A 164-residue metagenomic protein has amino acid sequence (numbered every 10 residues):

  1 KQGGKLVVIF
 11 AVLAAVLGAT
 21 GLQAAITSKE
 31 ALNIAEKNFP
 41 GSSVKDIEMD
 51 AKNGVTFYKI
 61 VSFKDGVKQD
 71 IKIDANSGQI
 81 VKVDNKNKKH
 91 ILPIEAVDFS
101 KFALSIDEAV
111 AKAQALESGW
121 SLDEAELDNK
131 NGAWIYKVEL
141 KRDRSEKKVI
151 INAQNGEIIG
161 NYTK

Functional and structural regions predicted by a protein language model:
K1-K164: Long, terminal "pre-/pro-" and other extracytoplasmic accessory regions that lie outside the mature folded/catalytic
